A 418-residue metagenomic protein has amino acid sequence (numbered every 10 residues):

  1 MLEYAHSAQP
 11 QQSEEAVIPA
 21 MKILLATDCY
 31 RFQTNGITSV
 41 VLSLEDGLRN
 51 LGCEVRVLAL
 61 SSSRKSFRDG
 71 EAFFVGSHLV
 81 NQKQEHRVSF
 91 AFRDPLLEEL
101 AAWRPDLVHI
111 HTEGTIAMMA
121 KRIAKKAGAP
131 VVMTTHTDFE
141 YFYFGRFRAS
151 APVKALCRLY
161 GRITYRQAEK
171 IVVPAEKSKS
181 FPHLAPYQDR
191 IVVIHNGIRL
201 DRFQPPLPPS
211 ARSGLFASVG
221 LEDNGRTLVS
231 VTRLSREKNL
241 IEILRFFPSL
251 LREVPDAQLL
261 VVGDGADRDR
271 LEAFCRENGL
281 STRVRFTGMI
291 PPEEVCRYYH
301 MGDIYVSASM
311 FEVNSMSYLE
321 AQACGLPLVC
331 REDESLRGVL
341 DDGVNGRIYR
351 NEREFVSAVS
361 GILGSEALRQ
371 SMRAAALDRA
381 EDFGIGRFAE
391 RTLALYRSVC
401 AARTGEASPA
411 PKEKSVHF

Functional and structural regions predicted by a protein language model:
L2-F73, K414-F418: N-terminal subdomain of nucleotide-sugar transferases
T164-Y165, M289-I290, R297-G302: Short alpha-helical donor nucleotide-sugar binding micro-motif in glycosyltransferases
K177, G197: Carbohydrate-associated surface elements
A217, L221-F247: Conserved donor-binding/catalytic core segment of Leloir-type glycosyltransferases
E272-I290: Nucleotide-activated donor-binding/catalytic signature segment of Leloir-type glycosyltransferases, i.e., the conserved
M310: Aromatic "clamp/platform" in nucleotide-sugar-dependent glycosyltransferases that forms part of the donor/acceptor
P327-C330: Short hydrophobic beta-strand element within catalytic cores of glycosyltransferases and related nucleotide-activated
D342-R353, G361-E366: Conserved acidic donor-binding segment of nucleotide-sugar-dependent glycosyltransferases
